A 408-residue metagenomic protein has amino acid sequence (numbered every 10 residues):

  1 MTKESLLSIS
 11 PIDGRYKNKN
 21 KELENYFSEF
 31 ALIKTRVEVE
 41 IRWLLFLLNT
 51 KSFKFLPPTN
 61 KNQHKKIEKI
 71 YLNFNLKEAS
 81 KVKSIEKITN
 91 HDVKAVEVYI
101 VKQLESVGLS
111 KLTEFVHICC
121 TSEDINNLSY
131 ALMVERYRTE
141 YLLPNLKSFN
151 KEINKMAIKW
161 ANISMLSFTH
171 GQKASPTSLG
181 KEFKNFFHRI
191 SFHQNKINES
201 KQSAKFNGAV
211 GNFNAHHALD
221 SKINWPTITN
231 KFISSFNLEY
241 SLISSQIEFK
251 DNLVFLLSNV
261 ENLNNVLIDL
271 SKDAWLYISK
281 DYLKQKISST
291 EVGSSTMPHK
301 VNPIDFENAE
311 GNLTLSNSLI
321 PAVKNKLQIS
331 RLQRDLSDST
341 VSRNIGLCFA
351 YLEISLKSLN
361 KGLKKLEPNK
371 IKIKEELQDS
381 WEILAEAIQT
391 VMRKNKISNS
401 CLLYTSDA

Functional and structural regions predicted by a protein language model:
M1-K34, N62, I85-N90, D281-Y282 (+1 more regions): Glycine-rich cofactor/substrate-binding loops
T2-H216, D220-T229, G293-S294, I304-N308 (+3 more regions): A helix-coil-helix interface module used to build multimeric assemblies and to scaffold catalytic/cofactor sites
L47, E97, L104, L142 (+12 more regions): A structural signal for well-ordered alpha-helices, especially hydrophobic packing surfaces of coiled-coils
S122-I125, H170-K181, H216-I223, I243-V254 (+6 more regions): Alpha-helix capping and helix-loop boundary segments enriched in small/acidic/polar residues
K159-I163, K196, S203, S234 (+7 more regions): Conserved helix-loop functional segments at active or binding sites
A209-G211, I287-E291, K372-L377: A glycine-rich phosphate-binding loop feature that marks nucleotide/adenosyl-phosphate handling sites
P226-Q246, K250: Active-site-adjacent "gating/activation" loops or surface patches in catalytic cores
Q246-K326: Glycine-rich anion/phosphate-binding loop at the beta-strand->alpha-helix junction
